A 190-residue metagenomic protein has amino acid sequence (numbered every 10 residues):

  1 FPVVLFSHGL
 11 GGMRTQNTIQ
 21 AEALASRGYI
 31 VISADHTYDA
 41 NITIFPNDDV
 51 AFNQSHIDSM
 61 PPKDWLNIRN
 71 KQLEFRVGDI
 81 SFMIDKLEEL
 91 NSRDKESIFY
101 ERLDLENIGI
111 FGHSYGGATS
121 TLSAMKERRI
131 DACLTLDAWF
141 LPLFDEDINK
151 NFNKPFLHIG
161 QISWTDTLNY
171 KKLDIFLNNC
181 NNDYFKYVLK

Functional and structural regions predicted by a protein language model:
F1-V3: Domain-level recognition of soluble alpha/beta enzyme cores, biased toward histidine phosphatases/phosphomutases
H8-G12: Active-site glycine-rich loops that stabilize anionic/oxyanionic intermediates across multiple enzyme folds
Q16-Q20, A34, I42-P46, L122-S123 (+2 more regions): Short, solvent-exposed loop/turn and secondary-structure capping segments
A23, R27-N41: Conserved alpha/beta-hydrolase
L24, I80, I108, C133 (+1 more regions): Divalent metal-coordination and catalytic microenvironments
Y38-L105: Alpha/beta-hydrolase active-site loop
M83-K150: Primarily recognizes the serine-hydrolase "nucleophile elbow" in alpha/beta-hydrolase and SGNH/GDSL folds
D131-L189: The feature captures the conserved acid-bearing segment of alpha/beta-hydrolase catalytic domains
